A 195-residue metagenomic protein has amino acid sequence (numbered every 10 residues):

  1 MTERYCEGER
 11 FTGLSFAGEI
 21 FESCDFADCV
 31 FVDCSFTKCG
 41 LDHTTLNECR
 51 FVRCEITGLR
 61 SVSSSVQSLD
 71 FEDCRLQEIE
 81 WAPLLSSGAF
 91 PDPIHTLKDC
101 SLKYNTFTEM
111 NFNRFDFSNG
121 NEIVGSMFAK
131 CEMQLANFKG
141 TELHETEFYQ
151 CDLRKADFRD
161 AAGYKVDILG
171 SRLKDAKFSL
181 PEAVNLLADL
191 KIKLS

Functional and structural regions predicted by a protein language model:
M1-S195: Tandem repeat scaffolds
